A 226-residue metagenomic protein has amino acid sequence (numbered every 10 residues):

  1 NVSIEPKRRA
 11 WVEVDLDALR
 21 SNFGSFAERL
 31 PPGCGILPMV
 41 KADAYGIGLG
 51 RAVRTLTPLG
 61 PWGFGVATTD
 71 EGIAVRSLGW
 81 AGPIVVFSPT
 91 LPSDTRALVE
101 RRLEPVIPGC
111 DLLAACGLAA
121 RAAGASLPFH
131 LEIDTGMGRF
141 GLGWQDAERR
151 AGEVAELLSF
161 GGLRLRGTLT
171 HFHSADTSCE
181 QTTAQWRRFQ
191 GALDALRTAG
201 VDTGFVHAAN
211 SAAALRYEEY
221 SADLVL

Functional and structural regions predicted by a protein language model:
I4-P6, A10-E13, A18-S21, C34-A208 (+1 more regions): Active-site-proximal beta-alpha core segment in soluble small-molecule metabolic enzymes
S211: Histidine- and/or cysteine-centered catalytic micro-motif in compact active-site loops
A214-L215: Short, conserved secondary-structure transition motifs
V225-L226: Conserved active-site segment immediately N-terminal to the catalytic lysine that forms the internal aldimine
